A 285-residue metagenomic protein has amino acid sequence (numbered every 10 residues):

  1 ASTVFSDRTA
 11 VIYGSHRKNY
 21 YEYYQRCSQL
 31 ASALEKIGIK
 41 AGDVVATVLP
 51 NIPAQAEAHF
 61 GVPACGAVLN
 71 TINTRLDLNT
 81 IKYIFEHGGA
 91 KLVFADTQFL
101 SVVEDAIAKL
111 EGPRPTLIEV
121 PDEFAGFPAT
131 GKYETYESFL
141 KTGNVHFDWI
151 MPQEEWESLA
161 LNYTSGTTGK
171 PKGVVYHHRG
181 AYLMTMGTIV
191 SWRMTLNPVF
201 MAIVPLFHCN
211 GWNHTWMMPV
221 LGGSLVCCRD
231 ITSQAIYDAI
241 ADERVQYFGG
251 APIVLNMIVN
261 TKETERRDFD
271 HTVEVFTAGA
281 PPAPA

Functional and structural regions predicted by a protein language model:
S6, E119, G131-E134, L140-Y163 (+2 more regions): Conserved pre-ATP/AMP-binding loop-to-beta segment of ANL
T9-I52, A56-F60, D77-K82, K132 (+1 more regions): Conserved AMP-binding/adenylate-forming core of the ANL superfamily
Y13, L49-P50, A67-F85, T97-V102 (+3 more regions): ATP-dependent adenylate-forming carboxylate-activation enzymes
N19-E22, L159-L183: Conserved AMP-binding A3 loop
A31, V44, P50-L78, E86-L92 (+4 more regions): A short helix-loop-beta submotif of the ANL/AMP-binding
K36-I37, A64-K141: Structural core segment of the AMP-binding/adenylate-forming
P50, A95-E104, E123, V204 (+2 more regions): Adenylate-forming
Y182-V199, F207-Y247, M257-K262: Conserved AMP-binding/adenylation subdomain of ANL enzymes
